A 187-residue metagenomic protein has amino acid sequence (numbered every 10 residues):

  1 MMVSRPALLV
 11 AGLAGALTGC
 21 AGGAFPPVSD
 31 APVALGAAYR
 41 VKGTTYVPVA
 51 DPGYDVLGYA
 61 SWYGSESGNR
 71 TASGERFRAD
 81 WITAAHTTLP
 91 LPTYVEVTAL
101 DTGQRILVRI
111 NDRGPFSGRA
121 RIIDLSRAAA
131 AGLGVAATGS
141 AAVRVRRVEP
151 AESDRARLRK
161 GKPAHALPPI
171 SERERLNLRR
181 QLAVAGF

Functional and structural regions predicted by a protein language model:
M1-C20: Sec-dependent bacterial lipoprotein signal peptides
C20-F187: Secreted/periplasmic proteins
